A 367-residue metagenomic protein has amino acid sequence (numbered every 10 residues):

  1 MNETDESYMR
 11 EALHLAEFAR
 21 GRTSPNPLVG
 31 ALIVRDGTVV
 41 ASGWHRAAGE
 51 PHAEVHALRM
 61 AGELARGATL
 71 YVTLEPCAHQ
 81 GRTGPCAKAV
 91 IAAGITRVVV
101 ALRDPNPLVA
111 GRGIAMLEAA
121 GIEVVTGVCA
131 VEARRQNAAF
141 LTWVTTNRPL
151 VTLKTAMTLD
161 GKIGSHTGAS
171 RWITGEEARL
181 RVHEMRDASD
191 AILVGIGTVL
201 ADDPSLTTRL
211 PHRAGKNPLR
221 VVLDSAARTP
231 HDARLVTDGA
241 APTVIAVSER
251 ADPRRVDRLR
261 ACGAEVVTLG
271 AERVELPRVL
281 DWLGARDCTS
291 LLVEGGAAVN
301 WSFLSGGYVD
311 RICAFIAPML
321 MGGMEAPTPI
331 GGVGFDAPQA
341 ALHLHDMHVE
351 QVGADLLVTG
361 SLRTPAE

Functional and structural regions predicted by a protein language model:
M1-N2, A41: General secondary-structure propensity
N2-N26, M60, R82, L150-T152 (+1 more regions): Enzymes that bind and transform nitrogen-containing heteroaromatic metabolites
A12-A16, D36-G43, E132-T145, H231-G239: A short, flexible N-terminal coil/short beta segment enriched in small residues
G21-P25, E50, I114, V128-A156: Proteins enriched for Cys/Gly/acidic motifs involved in redox and nucleic-acid/cofactor modification
T23-G37: N-terminal glycine-rich anion-binding loops that anchor highly charged ligand groups
I33-E132, L219, G239, V244 (+2 more regions): Zn2+-dependent cytidine deaminase-like catalytic core
N106, A110, T126-C129, V144-R148 (+1 more regions): Short capping loops/turns at secondary-structure boundaries
